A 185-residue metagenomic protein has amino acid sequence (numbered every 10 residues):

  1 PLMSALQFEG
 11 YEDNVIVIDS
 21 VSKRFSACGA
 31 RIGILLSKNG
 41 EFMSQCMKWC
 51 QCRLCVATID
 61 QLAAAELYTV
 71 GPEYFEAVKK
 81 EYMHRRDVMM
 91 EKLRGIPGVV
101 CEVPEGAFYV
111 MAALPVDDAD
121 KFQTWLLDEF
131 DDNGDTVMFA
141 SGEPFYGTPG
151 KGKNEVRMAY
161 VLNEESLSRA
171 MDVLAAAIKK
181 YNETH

Functional and structural regions predicted by a protein language model:
P1-H185: PLP-dependent class I/II
